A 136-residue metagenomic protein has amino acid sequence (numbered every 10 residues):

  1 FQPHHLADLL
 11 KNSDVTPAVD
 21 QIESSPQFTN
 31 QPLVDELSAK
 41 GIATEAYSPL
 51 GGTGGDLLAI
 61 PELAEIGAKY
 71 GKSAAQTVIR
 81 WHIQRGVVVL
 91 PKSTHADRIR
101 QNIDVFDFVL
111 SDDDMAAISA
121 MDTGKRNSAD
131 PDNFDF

Functional and structural regions predicted by a protein language model:
F1-S128, D132-F136: Beta/alpha (TIM)-barrel catalytic core signal, keyed to glycine-rich beta->alpha loops juxtaposed to Asp/Glu that bind
